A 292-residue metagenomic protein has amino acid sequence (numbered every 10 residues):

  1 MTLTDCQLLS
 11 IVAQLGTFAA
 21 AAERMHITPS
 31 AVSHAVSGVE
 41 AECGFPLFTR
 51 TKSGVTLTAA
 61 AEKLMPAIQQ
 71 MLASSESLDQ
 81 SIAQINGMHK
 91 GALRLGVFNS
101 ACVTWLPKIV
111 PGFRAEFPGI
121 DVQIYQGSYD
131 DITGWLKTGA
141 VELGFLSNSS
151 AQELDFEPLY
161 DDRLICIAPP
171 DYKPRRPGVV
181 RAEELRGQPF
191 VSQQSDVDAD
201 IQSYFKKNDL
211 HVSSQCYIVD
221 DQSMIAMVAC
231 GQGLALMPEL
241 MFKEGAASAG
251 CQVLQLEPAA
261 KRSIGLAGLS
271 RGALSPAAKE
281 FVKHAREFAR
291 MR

Functional and structural regions predicted by a protein language model:
I11-T28: Short helix-boundary/capping micro-motifs
E40-L57: A short LG(V/I)-centered, amphipathic sequence patch enriched for acidic residue(s) preceding the LG motif
E42-C43, L64-N86: Alpha-helical linker/hinge and terminal dimerization helices associated with HTH transcriptional regulators
K90-Q152, I218: Central regulatory/effector-binding core of bacterial HTH transcription factors
W105, Q252-R292: A late-sequence structural motif
S128-T133, K137-A140, S147, D196-Q252: Hydrophobic hinge/microswitch elements
E153-F190: Flexible hinge/capping segments at coil-to-helix
P174, Q188-D209, L274-A278, V282 (+1 more regions): Secondary-structure junction motif
